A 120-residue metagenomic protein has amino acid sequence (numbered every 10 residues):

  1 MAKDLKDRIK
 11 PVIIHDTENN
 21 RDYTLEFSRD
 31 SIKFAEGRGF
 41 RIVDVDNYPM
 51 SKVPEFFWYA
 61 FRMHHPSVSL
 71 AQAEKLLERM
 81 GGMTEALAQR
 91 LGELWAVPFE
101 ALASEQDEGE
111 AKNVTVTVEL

Functional and structural regions predicted by a protein language model:
M1-E18, K33, G37-N47, H65-L120: Charged interaction scaffolds used for protein-protein
E26, G39, E55-F56, P98: Intrinsic disorder/low-structure terminal segments
E26-I32: A short, sequence-level motif marking secondary-structure junctions
S28, Y48-P49, V53: Intrinsic-disorder/low-complexity, polar/charged segments
K52-M63, Q89, E93: Short, hydrophobic/amphipathic alpha-helical patches that form generic packing surfaces within helical domains
